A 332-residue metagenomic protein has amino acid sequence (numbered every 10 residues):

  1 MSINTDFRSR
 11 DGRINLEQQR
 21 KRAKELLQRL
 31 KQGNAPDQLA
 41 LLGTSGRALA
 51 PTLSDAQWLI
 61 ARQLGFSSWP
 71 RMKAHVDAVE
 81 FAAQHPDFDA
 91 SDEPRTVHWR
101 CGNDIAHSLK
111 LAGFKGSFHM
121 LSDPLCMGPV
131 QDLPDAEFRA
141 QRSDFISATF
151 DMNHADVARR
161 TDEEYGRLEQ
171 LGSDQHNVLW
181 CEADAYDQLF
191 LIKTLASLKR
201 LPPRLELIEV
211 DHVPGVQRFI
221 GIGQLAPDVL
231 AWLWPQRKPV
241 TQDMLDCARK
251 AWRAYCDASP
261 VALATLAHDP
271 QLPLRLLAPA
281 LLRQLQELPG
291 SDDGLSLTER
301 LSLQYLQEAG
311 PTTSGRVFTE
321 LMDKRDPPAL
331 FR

Functional and structural regions predicted by a protein language model:
S2-Q84: Intrinsically disordered, low-complexity eukaryotic regions enriched in glycine, serine and charged residues
D87-D156: A structured, charge-rich N-terminal accessory region that forms the first stable segment of a protein and links
K115-F118, K193-L207: A short alpha->loop->secondary-structure connector
T149-R200: Long, hydrophobic/aromatic-enriched structural stretches that serve as scaffold segments
I208-V229: Short, conserved secondary-structure transition motifs
L225-Q307: A conserved mid-domain beta-alpha-beta active-site/ligand-binding segment of alpha/beta enzyme cores
R300, M322-R332: Charge-enriched amphipathic alpha-helical scaffolds
P311-M322: Short acidic, hydrophobic short linear motifs in intrinsically disordered regions
